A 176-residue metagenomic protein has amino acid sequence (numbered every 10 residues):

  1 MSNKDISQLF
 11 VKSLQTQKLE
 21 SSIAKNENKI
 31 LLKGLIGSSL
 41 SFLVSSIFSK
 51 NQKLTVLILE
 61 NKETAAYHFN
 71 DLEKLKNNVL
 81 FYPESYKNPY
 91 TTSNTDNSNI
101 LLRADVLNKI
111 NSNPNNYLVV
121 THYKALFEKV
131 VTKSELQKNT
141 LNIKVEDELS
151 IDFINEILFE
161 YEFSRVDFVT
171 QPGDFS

Functional and structural regions predicted by a protein language model:
M1-S176: ASCE RecA-like P-loop NTPase motor cores that couple ATP hydrolysis to mechanical translocation on nucleic acids
